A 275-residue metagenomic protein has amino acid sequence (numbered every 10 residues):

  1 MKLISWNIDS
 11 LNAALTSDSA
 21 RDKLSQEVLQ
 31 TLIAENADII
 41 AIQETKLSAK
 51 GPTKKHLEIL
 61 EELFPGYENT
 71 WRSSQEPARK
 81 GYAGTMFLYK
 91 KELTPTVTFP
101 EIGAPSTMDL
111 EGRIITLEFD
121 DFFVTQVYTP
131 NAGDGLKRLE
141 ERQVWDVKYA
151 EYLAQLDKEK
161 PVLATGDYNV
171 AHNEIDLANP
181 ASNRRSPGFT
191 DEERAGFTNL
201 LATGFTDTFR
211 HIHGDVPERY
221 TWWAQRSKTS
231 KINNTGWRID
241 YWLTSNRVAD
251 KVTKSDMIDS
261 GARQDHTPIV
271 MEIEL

Functional and structural regions predicted by a protein language model:
M1-A14, E118-G133, T165: Active-site-proximal beta-strand elements of phosphoester/diester hydrolases
M1-E61, W71, P77-Y82: N-terminal, active-site-proximal structural segment of metallo-dependent hydrolase catalytic domains
W6-N7, L32-G51, V124, Y152-E174 (+4 more regions): Active-site beta-strand/loop signature of hydrolases that rely on acidic residues for catalysis
L15, E101-T107, T129-D146, A181-S186: Surface-exposed cleft-lining segments at the edges of enzyme active sites
K46-A132: Structured beta-strand-rich core segments of catalytic domains in phosphoester-bond hydrolases
E61-E62, V147-N233, I239: Metal-dependent phosphoesterases centered on the DNase I-like endonuclease/exonuclease/phosphatase
R79-V97, S227-D250: Conserved beta strand-loop-helix elements of the APE1-like EEP
Y89-K91, L117-D120, S245-N246, Q264 (+1 more regions): Active-site beta-strand termini and strand-to-loop segments that position acidic
